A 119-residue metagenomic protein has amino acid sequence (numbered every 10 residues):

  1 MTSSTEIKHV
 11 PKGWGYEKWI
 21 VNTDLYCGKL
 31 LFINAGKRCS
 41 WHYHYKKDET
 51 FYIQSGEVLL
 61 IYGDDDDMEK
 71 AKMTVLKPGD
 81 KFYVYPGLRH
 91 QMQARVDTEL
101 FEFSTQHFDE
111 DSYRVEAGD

Functional and structural regions predicted by a protein language model:
M1-L30, R38-S40, T74, A117-D119: A short, N-terminal "cap"/entry segment at the start of jelly-roll beta-barrel domains of the cupin/DSBH fold
S3-E6, V10-P11, D66-M68, Q93-D119: Double-stranded beta-helix
D24-Y26, A35-R38, E57-L59, D66 (+1 more regions): Short, charged/polar surface micro-motifs in flexible loops or helix N-caps
L30, T50, M73, Q91: Short, surface-exposed charged micro-motifs
S40-W41, L60-I61, V84, R89-R95 (+1 more regions): Short beta-strand His + acidic residue motifs that chelate non-heme Fe in jelly-roll/DSBH and cupin folds
K46-D64: Glycine- and acidic-residue-biased ligand/ion/polar-headgroup-sensing regions
D64-P86: Short acidic-glycine-tyrosine-enriched beta hairpin
